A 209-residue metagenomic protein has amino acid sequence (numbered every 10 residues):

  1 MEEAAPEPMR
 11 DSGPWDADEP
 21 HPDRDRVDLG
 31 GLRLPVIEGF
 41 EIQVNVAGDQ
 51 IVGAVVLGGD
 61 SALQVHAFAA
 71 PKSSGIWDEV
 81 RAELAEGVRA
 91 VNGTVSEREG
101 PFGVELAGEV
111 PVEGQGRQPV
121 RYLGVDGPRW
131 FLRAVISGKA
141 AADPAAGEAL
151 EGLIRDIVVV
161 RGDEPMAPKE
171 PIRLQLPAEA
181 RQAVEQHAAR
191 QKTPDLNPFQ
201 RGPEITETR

Functional and structural regions predicted by a protein language model:
M1-E3: Long, low-complexity intrinsically disordered regions
A5-L29, R33-Q118, W130-L132, A180-Q182 (+2 more regions): Conserved polar/disulfide-associated segments of primarily extracytoplasmic proteins
D28-G30, D126, V160: Generic, ordered loop/turn and secondary-structure boundary motif
F40, V135-R181: Surface-exposed amphipathic alpha-helical segments
S73-S74, V95-G100, I136-A141, D163-K169 (+1 more regions): Short C-terminal domain-edge/linker segments immediately following a structured domain
P119-G124: Hydrophobic/aromatic beta-strand elements that line small-molecule binding cavities or substrate pockets in beta-rich
V125-G138: Short acidic, glycine/tyrosine-flanked loop/strand segments centered on an H-E-D-like triad
